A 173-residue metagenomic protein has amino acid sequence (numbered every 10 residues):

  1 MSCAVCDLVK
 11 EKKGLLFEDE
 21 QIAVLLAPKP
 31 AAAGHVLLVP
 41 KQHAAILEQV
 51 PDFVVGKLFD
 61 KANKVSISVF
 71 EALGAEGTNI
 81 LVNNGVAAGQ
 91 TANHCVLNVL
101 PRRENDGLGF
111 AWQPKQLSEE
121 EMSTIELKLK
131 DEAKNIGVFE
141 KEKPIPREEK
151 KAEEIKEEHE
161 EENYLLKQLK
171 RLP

Functional and structural regions predicted by a protein language model:
M1-P173: HIT superfamily nucleotide-processing domains
